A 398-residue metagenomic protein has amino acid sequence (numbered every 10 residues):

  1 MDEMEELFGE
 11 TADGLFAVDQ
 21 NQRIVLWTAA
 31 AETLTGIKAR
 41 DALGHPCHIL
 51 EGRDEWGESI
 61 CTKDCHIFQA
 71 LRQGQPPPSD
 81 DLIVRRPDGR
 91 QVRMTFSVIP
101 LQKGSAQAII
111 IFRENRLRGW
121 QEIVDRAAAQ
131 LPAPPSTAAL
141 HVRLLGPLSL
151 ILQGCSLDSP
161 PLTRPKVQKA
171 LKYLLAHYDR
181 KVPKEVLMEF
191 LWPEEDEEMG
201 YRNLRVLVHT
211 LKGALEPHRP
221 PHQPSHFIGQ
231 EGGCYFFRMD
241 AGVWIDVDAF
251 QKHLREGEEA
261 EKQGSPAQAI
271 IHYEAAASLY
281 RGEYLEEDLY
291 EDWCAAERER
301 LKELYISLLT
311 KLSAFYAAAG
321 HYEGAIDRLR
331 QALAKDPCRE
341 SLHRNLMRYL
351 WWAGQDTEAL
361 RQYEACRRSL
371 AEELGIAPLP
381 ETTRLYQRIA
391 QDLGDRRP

Functional and structural regions predicted by a protein language model:
M1-E32: Sensory modules in modular signal-transduction proteins
A31-P46: PAS/PAS-like sensory domain cap-loop motif
I49-R90, T382: Terminal output helix/cap of sensory domains in signal transduction proteins
F96-I109, N115-R118: Short loop/turn elements at sensory-signaling interfaces that couple input to output
L117-Q168, S225-Y235: Short boundary/linker motifs that mark transitions into or out of structured domains
P147, L162-K172, E197-R219: DNA-recognition element of transcription regulators
D158-L191, L211, Q251, E340-L346: Short amphipathic alpha-helical recognition elements used for nucleic-acid or partner binding across transcription
A176, D196-M199, P220, G232-P398: Intrinsically disordered, charged and Pro/Gly-enriched terminal/linker segments that flank large helical-solenoid
